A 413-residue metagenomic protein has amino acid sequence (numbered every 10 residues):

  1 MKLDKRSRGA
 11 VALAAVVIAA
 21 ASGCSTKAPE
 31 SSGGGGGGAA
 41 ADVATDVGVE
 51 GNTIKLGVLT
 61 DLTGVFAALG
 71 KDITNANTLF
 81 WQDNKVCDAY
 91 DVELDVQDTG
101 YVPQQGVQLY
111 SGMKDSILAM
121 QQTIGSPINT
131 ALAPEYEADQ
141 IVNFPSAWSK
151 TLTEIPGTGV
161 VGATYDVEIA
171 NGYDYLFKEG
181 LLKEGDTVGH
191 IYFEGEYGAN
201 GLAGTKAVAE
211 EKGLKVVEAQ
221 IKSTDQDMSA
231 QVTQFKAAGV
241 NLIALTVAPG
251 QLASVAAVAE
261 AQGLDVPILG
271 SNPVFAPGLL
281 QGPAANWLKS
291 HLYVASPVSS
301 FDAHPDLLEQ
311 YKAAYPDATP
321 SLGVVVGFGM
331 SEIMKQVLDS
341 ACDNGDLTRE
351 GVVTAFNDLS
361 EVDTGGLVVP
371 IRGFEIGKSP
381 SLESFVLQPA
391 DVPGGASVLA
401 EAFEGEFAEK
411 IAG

Functional and structural regions predicted by a protein language model:
G23-G37: Bacterial lipoprotein signal-peptidase II cleavage site
G34-A44, I54, D363-G413: Solvent-exposed, acidic/polar segments of extracytosolic/periplasmic ligand-binding ectodomains
G38-A76, Q97-P103, I124-P127, F193-A199 (+1 more regions): Extracytoplasmic "Venus flytrap"
D42, A68-N75, D83-T153, S223-M228 (+1 more regions): Beta-alpha junction/loop-to-helix N-cap segments that form part of ligand/metal-binding clefts
V58, M113-S126, F144-S146, G189-I191 (+4 more regions): Periplasmic-binding protein-like
L62, T158-Q220: An alpha-beta-alpha
A259-M330: Extracellular/periplasmic periplasmic-binding protein-like sensory domains
D317-V324, Q336-G395: Segments of small-molecule ligand-sensing domains
